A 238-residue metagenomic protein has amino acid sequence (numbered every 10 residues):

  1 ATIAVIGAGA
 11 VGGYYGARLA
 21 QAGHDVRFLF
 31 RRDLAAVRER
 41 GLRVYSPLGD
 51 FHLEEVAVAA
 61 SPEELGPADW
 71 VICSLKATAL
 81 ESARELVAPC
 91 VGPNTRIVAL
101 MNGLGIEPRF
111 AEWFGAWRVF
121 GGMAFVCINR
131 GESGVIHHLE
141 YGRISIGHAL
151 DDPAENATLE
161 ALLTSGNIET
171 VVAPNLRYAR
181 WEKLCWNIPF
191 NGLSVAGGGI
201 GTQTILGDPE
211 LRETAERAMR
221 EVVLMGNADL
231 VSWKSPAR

Functional and structural regions predicted by a protein language model:
A1-D50: NAD(P)+-binding Rossmann beta1-loop-alpha1 motif at the extreme N-terminus of oxidoreductases
A1-T2, D69, G142: Nucleotide donor/acceptor-binding cores
I3, D25-R27, I97, V119 (+1 more regions): Hydrophobic anchor at the start of a short beta-strand that flanks the dinucleotide cofactor-binding loop
V5, R27-F30, C73-S74, A99-L100 (+3 more regions): Active-site-adjacent beta-strand anchor residues
F30, L48, A60-P62, M101 (+4 more regions): Residues at the C-termini of beta-strands that transition into short coil/loop
R32-A36, T78-A79, L104-G105, A154 (+1 more regions): Short alpha-helical
H52-V135: Rossmann-like NAD(P)(H) cofactor-binding subdomain of soluble oxidoreductases
P89-C90, R109-R118, S133-P236: Internal alpha-helical scaffold of NAD(P)-dependent oxidoreductase catalytic cores
